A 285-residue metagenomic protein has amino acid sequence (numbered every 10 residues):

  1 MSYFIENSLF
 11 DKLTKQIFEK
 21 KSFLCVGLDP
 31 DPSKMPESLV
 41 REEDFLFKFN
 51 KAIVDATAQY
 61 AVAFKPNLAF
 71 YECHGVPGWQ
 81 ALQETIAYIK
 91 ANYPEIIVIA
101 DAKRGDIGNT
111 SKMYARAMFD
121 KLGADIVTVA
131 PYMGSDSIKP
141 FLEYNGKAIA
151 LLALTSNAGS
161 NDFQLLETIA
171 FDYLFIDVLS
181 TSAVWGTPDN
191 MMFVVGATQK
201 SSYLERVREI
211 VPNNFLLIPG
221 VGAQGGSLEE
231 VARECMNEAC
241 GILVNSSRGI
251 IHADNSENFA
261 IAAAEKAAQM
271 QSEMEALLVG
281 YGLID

Functional and structural regions predicted by a protein language model:
S2-E95, N258, A262-E275, V279-G282: Conserved N-terminal beta1-alpha1 strand-loop-helix module at the mouth
K20-L24, Y60-V62, P94-I96, D125 (+4 more regions): Short, well-ordered coil/turn segments that N-cap beta-strands
V26, F64, D101, V127 (+2 more regions): Conserved, mostly hydrophobic/aromatic
D29-S33, A69-Y71, K103-I107, Y132 (+4 more regions): Active-site beta-loop-alpha junctions enriched in small/polar residues
P32, D106-V194, N213: Conserved anion-binding
F49, I53, A81-T85, Y114 (+7 more regions): A general structural detector for well-ordered alpha-helical segments in enzyme core domains, enriched
C73-A91, I107-S111, Y132-G146, T198-R208 (+1 more regions): Active-site-adjacent beta->alpha loops and helix N-cap segments on the catalytic face of soluble alpha/beta enzymes
T198-N245, G249-I250: A C-terminal functional module that forms or caps the active site or interfaces directly with catalytic machinery
